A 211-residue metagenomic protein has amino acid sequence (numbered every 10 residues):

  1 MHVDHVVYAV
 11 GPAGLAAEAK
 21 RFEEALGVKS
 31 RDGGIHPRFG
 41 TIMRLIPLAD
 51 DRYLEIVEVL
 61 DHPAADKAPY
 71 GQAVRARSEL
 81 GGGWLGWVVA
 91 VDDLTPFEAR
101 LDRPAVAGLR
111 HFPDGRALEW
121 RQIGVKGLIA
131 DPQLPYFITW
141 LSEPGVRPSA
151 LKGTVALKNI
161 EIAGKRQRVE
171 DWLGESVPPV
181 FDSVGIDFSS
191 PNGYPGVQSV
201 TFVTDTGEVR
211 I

Functional and structural regions predicted by a protein language model:
M1-D4: Extreme N-terminal starter segment of soluble prokaryotic enzymes
Y8-G27, R100-R116: Compositionally biased, low-hydrophobicity segments enriched in charged and small polar residues
A9-A13, V91-D92, I160-Q167: Short, surface-exposed ligand-recognition loops at beta-strand->loop->(often short) alpha-helix junctions that present
V10, L15-V74: Glycine/small-residue-rich interface belts in oligomeric ring/scaffold proteins and their assembly partners
A16-K29, F97-R100, K165-V177: Amphipathic alpha-helical segments
G34, R44-P47, Y53-E58, G86 (+2 more regions): Vicinal oxygen chelate
E58-F97: A basic- and aromatic-enriched beta-loop-alpha substructure that forms the phosphate/nucleotide- and DNA/RNA-contacting
